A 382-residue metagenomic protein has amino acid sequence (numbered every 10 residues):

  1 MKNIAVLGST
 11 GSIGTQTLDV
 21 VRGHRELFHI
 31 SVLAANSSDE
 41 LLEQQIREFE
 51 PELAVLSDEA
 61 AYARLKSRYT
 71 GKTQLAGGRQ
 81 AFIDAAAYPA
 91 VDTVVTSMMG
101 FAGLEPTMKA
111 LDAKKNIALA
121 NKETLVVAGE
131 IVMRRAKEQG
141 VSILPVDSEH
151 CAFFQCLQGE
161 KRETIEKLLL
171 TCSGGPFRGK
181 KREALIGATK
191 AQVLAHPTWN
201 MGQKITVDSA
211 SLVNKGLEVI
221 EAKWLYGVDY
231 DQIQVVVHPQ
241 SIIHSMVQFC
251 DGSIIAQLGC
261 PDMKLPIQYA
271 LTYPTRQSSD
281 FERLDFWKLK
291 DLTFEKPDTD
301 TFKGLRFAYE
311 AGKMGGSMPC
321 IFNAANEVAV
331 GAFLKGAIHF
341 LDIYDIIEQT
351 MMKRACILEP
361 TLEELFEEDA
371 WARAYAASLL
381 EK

Functional and structural regions predicted by a protein language model:
M1-K382: Catalytic, metal-anchored helix/loop core of enzyme active sites in primary metabolism
